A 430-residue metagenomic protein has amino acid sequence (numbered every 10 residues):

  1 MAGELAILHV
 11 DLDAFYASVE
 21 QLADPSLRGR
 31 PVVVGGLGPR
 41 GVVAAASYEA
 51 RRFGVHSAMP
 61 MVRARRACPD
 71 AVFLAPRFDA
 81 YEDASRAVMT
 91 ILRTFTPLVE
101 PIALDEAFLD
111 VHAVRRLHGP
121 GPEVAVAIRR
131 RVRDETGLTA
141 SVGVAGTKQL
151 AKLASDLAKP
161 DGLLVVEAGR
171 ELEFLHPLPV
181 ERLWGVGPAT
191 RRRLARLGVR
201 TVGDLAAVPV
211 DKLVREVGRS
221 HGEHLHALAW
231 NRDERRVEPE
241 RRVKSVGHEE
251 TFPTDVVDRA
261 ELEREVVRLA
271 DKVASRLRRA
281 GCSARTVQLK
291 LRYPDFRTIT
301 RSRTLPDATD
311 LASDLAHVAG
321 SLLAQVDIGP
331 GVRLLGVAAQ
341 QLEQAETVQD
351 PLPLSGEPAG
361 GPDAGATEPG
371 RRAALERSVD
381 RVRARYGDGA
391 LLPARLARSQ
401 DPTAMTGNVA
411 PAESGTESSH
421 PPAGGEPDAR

Functional and structural regions predicted by a protein language model:
M1-H224, R235-V237, S275, L354-R430: Gly/Gly-Pro- and Ser/Thr-rich, intrinsically disordered tail segments characteristic of DNA damage-repair and tolerance
R28-R30, P69, L138, R285-V287 (+2 more regions): A generic structural signal for short beta-strands and their flanking turns/coil linkers
A45, K152-A154, T300-S302, T347-V348: Short, well-ordered secondary-structure micro-motifs
I102-E106, A145-K148, C282-T286, P330-L334: Short Gly/Ser/Thr- and Asp/Glu-enriched loop/turn motifs at secondary-structure junctions
L175, R182, T190-V332, Q344-T347 (+1 more regions): DNA-contacting surface of Y-family translesion DNA polymerases
L289, V337, G387: Hydrophobic, well-ordered secondary-structure elements that form the walls of internal hydrophobic environments
T309-R381: C-terminal hydrophobic structural anchor segments that stabilize assembly/packing rather than catalytic chemistry
